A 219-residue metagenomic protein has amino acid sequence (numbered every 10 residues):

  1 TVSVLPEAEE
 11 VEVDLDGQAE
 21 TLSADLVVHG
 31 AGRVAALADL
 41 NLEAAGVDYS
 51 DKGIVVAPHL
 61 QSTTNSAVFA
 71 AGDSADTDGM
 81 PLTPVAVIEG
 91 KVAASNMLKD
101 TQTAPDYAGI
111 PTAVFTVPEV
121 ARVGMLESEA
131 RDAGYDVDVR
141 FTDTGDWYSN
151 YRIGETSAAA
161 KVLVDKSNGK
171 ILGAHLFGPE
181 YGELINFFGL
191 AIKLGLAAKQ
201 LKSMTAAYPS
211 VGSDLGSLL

Functional and structural regions predicted by a protein language model:
T1, G46, H59, K161-L163: Short, surface-exposed charged micro-motifs
T1-E10: A conserved short coil-to-beta-strand element within the FAD-binding core of flavoproteins
E9-V11, D25, S66, A158-A160: Change "...and in nucleic-acid phosphodiester-cleaving endonucleases..." to "...and in nucleic-acid processing enzymes
V11-L15, N150-Y151: Short beta-strand segments that buttress and anchor functional surface loops
V13-G17, P58, K166: Short acidic, glycine-rich loop/turn motifs
T21-K99: FAD-site-proximal beta/loop scaffold in flavoenzymes
A67, A71-R131, Q200-S203, Y208-L219: A conserved FAD-binding loop/helix module that cradles the flavin
F115-L219: Flexible, glycine-rich terminal cap/loop adjacent to redox cofactors in electron-transfer oxidoreductases
